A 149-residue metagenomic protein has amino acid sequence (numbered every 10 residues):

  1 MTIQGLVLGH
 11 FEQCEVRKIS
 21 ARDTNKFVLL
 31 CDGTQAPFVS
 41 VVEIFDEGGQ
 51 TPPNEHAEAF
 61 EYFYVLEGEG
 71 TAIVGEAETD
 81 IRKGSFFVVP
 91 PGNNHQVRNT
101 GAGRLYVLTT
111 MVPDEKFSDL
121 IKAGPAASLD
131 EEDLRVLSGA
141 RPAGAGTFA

Functional and structural regions predicted by a protein language model:
M1-F38, K122-A149: A short, N-terminal "cap"/entry segment at the start of jelly-roll beta-barrel domains of the cupin/DSBH fold
N25, V41-H56: Conserved short histidine dyad/triad with adjacent acidic residue
V42, V88, G103-L120: A short hydrophobic beta-strand segment most commonly corresponding to one strand of the jelly-roll/cupin
P52-N54, A72-I73, V89, H95-G101: Short beta-strand His + acidic residue motifs that chelate non-heme Fe in jelly-roll/DSBH and cupin folds
E58-A59, A77, N93-N94, G103 (+1 more regions): A generic "binding-loop/recognition-motif" signal
E58-F60, Y64-G70: Glycine- and acidic-residue-biased ligand/ion/polar-headgroup-sensing regions
E76-P91: Short acidic-glycine-tyrosine-enriched beta hairpin
